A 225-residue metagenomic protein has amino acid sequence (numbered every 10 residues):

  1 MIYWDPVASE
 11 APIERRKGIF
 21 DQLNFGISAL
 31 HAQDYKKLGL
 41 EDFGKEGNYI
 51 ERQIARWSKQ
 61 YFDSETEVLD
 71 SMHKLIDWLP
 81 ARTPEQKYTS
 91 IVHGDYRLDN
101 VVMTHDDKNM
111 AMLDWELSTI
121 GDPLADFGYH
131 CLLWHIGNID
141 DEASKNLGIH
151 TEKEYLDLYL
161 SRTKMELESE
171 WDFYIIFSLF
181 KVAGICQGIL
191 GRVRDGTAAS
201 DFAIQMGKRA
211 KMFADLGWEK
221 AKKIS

Functional and structural regions predicted by a protein language model:
M1-Y88, T104-D107: ATP-binding pocket architecture of kinase catalytic cores
L30, L79, Y96-V101, F127 (+1 more regions): Generic structural signal for small/hydrophobic residues in well-ordered secondary structure, especially within
K45, E166-S178: All-alpha amphipathic helical-bundle segments outside canonical DNA-binding/catalytic cores that form hydrophobic
Y88-H93, L98: Catalytic-loop of the protein kinase fold
N100-M112: Conserved protein kinase catalytic/activation segment
L113-S118: Activation of the activation-loop gatekeeper triad in protein kinase-fold domains
L124-T163, F177-D195: Active-site activation/catalytic loop segments of kinase-like enzymes and analogous catalytic loops in related
D195-S225: Regulatory N- and C-terminal appendages and interdomain linkers associated with kinase/kinase-like NTP transferase
